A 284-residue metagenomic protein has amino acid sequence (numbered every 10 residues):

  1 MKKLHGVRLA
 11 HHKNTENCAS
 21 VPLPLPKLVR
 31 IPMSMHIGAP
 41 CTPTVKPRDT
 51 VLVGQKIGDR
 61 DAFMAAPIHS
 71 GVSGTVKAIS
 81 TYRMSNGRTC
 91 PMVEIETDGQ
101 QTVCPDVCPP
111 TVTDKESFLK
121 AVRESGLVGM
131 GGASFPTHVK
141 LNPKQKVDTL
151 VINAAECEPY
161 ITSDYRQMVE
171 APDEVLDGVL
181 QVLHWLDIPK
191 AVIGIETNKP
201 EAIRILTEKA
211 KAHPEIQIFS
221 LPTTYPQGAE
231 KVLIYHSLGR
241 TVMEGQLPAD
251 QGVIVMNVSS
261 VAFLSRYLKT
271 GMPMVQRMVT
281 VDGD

Functional and structural regions predicted by a protein language model:
M1-P22, A78, V242-M243, P248-F263: Extended boundary segments
M1-T44, E94: N-terminal, Lys/Arg-enriched amphipathic/low-complexity engagement segments that precede the first folded domain
C41-T50, G54: Short histidine-centered loop motifs in beta-beta connectors
G74-V76: Conserved hydrophobic positions within beta-strands
A78, R83-F135, K144-Q145, P200: Acidic low-complexity segments
G129, L150-D164: Gly-rich Lys/Arg/Thr-decorated short loops/hinges at beta-loop-alpha junctions or inter-strand turns that position
V169-L186: Histidine-anchored nucleotide/phosphate-binding helix
P189-D284: Hydrophobic alpha-helical positions that pack around
